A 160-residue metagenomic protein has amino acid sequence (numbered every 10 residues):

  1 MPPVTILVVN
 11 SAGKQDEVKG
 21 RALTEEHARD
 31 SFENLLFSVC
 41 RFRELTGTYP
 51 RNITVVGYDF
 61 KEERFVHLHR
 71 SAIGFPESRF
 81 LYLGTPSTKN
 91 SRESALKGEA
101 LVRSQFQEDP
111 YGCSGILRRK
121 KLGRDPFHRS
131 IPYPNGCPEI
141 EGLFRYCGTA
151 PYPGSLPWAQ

Functional and structural regions predicted by a protein language model:
M1-Q107, Y111-G112: A structural signal for short, hydrophobic/glycine-enriched beta-strand patches
A100-Q160: Low-complexity, Gly/Ser/Thr/Pro-rich intrinsically disordered linker/tail segments
